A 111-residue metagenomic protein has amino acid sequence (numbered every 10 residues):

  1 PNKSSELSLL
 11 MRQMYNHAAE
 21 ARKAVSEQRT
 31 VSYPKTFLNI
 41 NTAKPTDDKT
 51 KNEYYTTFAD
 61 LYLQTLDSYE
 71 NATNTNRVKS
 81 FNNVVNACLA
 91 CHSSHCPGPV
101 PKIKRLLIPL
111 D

Functional and structural regions predicted by a protein language model:
P1-D111: Sequence context surrounding c-type heme c attachment/ligation sites in exported
